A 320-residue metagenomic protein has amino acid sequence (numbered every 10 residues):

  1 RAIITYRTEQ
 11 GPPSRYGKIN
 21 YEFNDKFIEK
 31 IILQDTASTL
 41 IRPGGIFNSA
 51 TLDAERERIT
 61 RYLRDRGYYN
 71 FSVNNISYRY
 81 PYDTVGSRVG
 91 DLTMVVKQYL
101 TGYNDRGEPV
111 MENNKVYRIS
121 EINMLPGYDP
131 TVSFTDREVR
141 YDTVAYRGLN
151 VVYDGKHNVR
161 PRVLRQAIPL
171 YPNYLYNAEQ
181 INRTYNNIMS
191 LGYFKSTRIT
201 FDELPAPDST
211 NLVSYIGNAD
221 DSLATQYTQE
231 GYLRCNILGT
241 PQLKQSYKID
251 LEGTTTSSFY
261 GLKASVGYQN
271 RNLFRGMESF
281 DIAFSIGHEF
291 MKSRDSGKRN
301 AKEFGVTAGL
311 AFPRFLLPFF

Functional and structural regions predicted by a protein language model:
R1-E252, F290: Periplasmic polypeptide-binding modules associated with outer-membrane biogenesis and secretion
E55, G231, Y260-L262, K298-V306: Residues that define the transmembrane beta-barrel architecture of outer-membrane proteins
Q180, F201-E203, D250-G253, V266 (+3 more regions): Active-site proximal loops enriched in glycine and acidic residues that flank catalytic Cys/His/Asp and coordinate
Q229, T256-F259, F274-G276: Short glycine/serine/proline-enriched coil/turn segments at secondary-structure junctions
C235-I237, V266-Y268, A308-L310: Membrane-embedded beta-strands of outer-membrane beta-barrel proteins, especially the hydrophobic/small aromatic
Q245-T255, A264-V266, M277-S296: Transmembrane beta-strand segments that form the barrel wall of outer-membrane beta-barrel proteins
L273-S279, L316-F320: Short loop/turn motifs that connect adjacent beta-strands in outer-membrane beta-barrel proteins
I286-F304, P313, L317-F320: Outer-membrane beta-barrel translocator/channel fold
